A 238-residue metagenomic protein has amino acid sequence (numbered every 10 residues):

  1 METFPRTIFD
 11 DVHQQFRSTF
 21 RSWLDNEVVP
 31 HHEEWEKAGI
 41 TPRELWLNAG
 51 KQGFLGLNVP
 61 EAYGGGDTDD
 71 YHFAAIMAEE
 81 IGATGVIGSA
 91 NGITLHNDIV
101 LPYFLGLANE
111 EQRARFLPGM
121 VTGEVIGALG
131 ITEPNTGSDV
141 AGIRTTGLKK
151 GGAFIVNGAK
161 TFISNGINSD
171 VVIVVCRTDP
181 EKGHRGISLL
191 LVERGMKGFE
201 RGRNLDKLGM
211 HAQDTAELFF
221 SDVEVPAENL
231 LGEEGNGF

Functional and structural regions predicted by a protein language model:
M1-V12: Intrinsic disorder at enzyme termini
K51-G123, N165-V171: Internal helix-loop-helix
N97, G137, T161-G166, M210: Glycine-rich phosphate/pyrophosphate-binding beta-alpha loops
G123-I131: A short, Trp-centered hydrophobic/proline-enriched beta-strand micro-motif
T136-D139, F154: Hydrophobic, small-residue-rich alpha-helical packing segments that form membrane-like cores
T145-L148: A structural signal for short hydrophobic beta-strand segments in well-ordered beta-sheet cores
A153, N157-R201: A short core secondary-structure module
R194-L205, D214-F238: A glycine-rich, basic-preceded beta-loop-alpha segment at the flavin cofactor/substrate interface of flavin-utilizing
